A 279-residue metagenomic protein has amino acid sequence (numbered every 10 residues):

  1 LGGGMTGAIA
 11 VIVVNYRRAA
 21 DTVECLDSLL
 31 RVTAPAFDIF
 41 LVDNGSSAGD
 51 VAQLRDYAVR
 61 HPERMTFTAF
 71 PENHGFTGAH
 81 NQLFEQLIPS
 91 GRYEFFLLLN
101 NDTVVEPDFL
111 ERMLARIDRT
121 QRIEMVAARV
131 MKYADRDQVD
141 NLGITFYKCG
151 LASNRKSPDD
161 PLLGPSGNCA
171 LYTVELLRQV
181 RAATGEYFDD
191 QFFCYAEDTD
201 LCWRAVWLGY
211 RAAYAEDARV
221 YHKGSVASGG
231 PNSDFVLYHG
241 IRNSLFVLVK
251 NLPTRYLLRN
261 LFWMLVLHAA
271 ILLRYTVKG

Functional and structural regions predicted by a protein language model:
I12, R211-G279: Active-site-adjacent helix/loop segment of glycosyltransferases that harbors family-specific signature motifs
D27-A36: Short, acidic, metal-binding catalytic loop of nucleotide-sugar glycosyltransferases
S28, D43-L54, E72: A conserved acidic beta->alpha catalytic loop
A69-P89: Glycine-rich, basic loop-to-helix element that forms the pyrophosphate-binding segment of sugar-nucleotide handling
R92-V104: Short beta-strand-to-loop acidic/aromatic patch adjacent to the donor-nucleotide binding site
T103-D140: Conserved donor NDP-sugar-binding/catalytic core segment of glycosyltransferases
D137-V139, N154-E175, Y187, F193-C194 (+3 more regions): A recurrent flexible, glycine/aromatic-enriched loop bordering the glycosyltransferase active site that acts as
A183-E186, D190-F193, T199-Y221: Catalytic donor-sugar/metal-binding loop of nucleotide-sugar-dependent glycosyltransferases
